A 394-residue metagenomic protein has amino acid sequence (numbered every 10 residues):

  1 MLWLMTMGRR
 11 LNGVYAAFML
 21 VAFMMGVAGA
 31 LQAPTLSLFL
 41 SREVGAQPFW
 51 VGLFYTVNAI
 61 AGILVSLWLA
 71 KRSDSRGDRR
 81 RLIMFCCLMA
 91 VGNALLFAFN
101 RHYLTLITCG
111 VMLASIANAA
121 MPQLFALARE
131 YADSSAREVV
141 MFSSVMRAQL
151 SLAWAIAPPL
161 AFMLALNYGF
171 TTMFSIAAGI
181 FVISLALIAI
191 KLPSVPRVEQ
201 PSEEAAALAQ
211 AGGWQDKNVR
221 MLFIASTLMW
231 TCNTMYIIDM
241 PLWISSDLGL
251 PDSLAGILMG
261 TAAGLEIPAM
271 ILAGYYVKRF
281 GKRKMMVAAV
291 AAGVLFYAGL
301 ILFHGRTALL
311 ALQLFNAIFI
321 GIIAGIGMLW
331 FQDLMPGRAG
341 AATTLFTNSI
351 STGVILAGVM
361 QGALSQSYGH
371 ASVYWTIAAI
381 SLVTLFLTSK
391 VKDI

Functional and structural regions predicted by a protein language model:
M1-N12, P193-A225: Juxtamembrane intracellular "pre-TM" segments in multi-pass secondary transporters
M7-A59, N233-D247: Helix-loop boundary and gating motifs at the non-cytosolic
F23, L104-M121, T227, A308-I322: Hydrophobic core of transmembrane alpha-helices in multi-pass small-molecule transporters, especially MFS/SLC-type
L64-D78, A165, A269-G281, S365: Helix-to-loop junctions at the C-terminal end of transmembrane segments in multipass secondary transporters
R81-L95, A178, K284-G299, A378: Structural signature of the two symmetry-related core transmembrane helices
N118-D133, I322-M335: Intracellular juxtamembrane helix-capping segments at the cytosolic ends of symmetry-related transmembrane helices
R283-G327: C-terminal transmembrane helical hairpin of 12-TM major facilitator-type secondary transporters
G337-Y368: A late C-terminal transmembrane helix in Major Facilitator Superfamily
